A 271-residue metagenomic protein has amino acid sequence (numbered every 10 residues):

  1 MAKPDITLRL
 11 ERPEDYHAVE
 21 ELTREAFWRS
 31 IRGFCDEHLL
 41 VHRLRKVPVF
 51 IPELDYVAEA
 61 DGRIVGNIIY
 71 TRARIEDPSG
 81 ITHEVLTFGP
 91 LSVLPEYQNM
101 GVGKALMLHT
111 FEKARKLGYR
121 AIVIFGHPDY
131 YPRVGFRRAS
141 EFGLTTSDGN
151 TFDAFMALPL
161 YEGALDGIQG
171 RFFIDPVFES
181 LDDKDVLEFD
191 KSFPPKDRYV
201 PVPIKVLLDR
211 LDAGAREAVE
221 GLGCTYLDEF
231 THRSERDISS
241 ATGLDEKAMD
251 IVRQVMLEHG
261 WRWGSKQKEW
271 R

Functional and structural regions predicted by a protein language model:
M1-E14, E21: Conserved N-terminal entry element of GNAT/NAT acetyltransferase domains
E20, F27-I75: Active-site rim helix/loop that mediates acceptor-substrate recognition in acyltransferases
A73-F88, Q98: A conserved beta-turn-beta hairpin within the catalytic core of GNAT-like acetyltransferases that forms part
F88, V93, N99-E112, V123-I124: Conserved acetyl-CoA-binding loop-helix of GNAT-fold acetyltransferases
K116-R120, F125-N150: Conserved active-site alpha-helix within GNAT-family acetyltransferase domains
E162-Y199: Acidic/histidine-enriched, glycine/proline-rich intrinsically disordered or flexible terminal extensions
V200-R271: Compact, charge-rich alpha-helical regulatory domains located at protein termini
